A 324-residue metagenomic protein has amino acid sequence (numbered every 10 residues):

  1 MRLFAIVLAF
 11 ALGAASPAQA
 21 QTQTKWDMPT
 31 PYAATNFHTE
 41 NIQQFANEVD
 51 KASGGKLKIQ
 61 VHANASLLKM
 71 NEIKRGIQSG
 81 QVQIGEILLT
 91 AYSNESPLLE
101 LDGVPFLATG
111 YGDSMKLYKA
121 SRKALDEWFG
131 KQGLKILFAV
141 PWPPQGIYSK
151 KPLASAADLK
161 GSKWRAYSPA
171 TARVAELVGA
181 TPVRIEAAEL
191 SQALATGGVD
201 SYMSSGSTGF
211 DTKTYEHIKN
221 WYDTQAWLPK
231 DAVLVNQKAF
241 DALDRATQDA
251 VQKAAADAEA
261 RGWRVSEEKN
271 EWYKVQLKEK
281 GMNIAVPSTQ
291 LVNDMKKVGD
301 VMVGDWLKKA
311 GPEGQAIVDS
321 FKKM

Functional and structural regions predicted by a protein language model:
A5-A14: Bacterial N-terminal signal peptides
S16-A20: Sec/Tat signal peptide C-region and signal peptidase I cleavage site
Q21-D113, S121-M324: N-terminal secretory/targeting leader peptides
K116: Short beta-strand-centered segments that line the small-molecule binding cleft or hinge of alpha/beta clamshell
